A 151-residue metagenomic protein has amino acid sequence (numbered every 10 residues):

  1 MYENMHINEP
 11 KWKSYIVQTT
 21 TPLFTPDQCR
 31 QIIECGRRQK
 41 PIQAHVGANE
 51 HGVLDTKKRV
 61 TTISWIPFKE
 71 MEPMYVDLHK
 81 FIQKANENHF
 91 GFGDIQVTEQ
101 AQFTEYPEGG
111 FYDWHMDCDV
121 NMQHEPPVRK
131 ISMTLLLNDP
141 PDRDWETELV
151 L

Functional and structural regions predicted by a protein language model:
M1-L151: Fe(II)/2-oxoglutarate oxygenase catalytic core
